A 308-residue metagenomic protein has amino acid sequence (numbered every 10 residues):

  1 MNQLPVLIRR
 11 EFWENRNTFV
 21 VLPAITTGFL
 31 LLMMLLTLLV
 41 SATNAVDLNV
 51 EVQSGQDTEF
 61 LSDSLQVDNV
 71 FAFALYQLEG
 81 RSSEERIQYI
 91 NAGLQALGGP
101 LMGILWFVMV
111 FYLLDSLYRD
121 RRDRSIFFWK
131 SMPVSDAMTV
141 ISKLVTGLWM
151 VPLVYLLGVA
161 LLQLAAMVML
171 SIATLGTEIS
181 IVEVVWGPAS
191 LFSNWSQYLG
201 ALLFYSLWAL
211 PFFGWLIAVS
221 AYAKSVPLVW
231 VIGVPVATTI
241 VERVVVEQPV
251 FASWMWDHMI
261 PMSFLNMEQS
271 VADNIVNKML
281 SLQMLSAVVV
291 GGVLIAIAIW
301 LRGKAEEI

Functional and structural regions predicted by a protein language model:
M1-D115, D120, W208-L210, A221-K224 (+2 more regions): Hydrophobic alpha-helical transmembrane segments
Q3, F127-S135, G176-S190, P261-L265: Juxtamembrane inter-helical linkers in multi-pass membrane proteins
L4, I8-F12, S125, M132 (+4 more regions): Hydrophobic alpha-helical segments of integral membrane proteins, encompassing both true transmembrane helices
I25, F213, P227-I240: Central hydrophobic cores of alpha-helical transmembrane segments in multi-pass integral membrane proteins
M34-L38, E79-F111, I141-I217, A221: Secretory targeting signals
L117-W149: Helix-loop-helix units of permease transmembrane domains in multi-pass membrane transporters, especially ABC
